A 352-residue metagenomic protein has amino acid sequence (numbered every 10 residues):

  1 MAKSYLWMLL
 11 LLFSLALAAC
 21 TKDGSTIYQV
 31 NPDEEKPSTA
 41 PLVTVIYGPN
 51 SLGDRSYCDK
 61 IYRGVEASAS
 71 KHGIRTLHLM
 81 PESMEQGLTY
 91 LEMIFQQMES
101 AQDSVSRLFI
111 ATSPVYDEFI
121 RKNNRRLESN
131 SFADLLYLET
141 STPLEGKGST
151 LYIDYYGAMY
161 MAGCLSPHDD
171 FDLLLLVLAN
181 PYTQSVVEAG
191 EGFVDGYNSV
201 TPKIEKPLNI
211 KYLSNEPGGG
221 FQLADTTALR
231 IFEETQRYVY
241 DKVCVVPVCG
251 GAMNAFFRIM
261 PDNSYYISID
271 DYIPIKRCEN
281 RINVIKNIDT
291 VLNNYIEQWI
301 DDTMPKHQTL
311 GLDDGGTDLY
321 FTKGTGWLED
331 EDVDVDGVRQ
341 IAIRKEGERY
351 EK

Functional and structural regions predicted by a protein language model:
A16-A19: C-terminal motif of bacterial Sec signal peptides marking the signal peptidase cleavage site
T21-I27: Bacterial lipoprotein signal-peptidase II cleavage site
P37, V43-G64, S68, L79-L88 (+1 more regions): Extracytoplasmic "Venus flytrap"
V45, A101-P114, L136-L138, Y238-G250 (+1 more regions): Periplasmic-binding protein-like
V65, Y160-E205, K306-D330: An alpha-beta-alpha
E128-D154, Y272-R277: Flexible loop/hinge segments that line or gate small-molecule binding clefts
T150-L174, V284-T303: Hydrophobic alpha-helical segments within soluble ligand-binding/sensing domains
N294-K352: Hinge/cleft segment of the Venus flytrap/periplasmic-binding protein
